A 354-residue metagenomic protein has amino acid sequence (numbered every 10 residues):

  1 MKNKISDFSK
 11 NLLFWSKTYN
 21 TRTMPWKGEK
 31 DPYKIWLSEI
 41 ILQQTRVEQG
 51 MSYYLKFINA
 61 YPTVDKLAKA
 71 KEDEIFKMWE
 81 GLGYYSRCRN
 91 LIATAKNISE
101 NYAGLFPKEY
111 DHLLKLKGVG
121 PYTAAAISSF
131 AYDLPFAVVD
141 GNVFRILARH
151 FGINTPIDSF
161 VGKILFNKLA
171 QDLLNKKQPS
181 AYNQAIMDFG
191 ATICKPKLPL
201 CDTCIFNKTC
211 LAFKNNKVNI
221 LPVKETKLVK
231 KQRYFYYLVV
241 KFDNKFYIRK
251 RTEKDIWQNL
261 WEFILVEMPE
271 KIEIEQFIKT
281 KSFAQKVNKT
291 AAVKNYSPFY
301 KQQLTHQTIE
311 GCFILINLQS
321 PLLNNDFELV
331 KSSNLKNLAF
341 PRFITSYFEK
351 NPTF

Functional and structural regions predicted by a protein language model:
M1-R22, G28, A191-F354: Intrinsically disordered, low-complexity, charged terminal extensions of DNA damage-control enzymes
K2-L200, F206-N215, N219-I220, F283 (+1 more regions): Catalytic cores of DNA base-excision repair glycosylases
